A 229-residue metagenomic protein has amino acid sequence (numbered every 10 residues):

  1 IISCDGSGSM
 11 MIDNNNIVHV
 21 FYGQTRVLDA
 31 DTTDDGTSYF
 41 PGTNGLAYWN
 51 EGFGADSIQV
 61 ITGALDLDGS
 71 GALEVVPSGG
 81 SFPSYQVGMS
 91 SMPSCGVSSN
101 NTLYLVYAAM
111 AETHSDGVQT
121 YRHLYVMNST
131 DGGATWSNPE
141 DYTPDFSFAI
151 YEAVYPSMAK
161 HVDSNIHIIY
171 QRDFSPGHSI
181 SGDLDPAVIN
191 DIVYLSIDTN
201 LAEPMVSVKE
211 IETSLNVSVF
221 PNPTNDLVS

Functional and structural regions predicted by a protein language model:
I1-M205: Extracellular, repeat-based ectodomains that mediate carbohydrate processing or recognition
G133, P221-N222: Glycine-centered small-residue hotspots that permit tight backbone geometry or close packing
D198-F220: Residue-level detector of functionally pivotal "anchor" positions at catalytic/ligand-binding pockets or at interdomain
P223-L227: Short coil/turn motif common to extracellular beta-sandwich-like domains
